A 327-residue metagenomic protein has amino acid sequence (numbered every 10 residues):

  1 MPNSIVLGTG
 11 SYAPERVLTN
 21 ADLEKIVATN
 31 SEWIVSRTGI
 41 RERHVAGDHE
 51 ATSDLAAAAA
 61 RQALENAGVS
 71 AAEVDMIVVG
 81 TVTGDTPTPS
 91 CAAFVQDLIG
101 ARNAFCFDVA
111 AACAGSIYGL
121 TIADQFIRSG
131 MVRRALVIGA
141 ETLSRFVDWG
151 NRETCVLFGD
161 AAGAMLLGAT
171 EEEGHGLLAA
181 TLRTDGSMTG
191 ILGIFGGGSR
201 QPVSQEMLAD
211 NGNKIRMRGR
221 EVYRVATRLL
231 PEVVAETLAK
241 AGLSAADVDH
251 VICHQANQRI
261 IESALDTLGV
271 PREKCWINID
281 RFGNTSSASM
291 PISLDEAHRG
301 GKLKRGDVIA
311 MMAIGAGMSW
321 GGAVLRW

Functional and structural regions predicted by a protein language model:
M1-D48, N151-R224, E232, I314 (+1 more regions): Condensing-enzyme catalytic core mediating Claisen C-C bond formation in acyl metabolism
V6-G8, I34, A63, V74-I77 (+9 more regions): Buried hydrophobic positions in well-ordered alpha/beta secondary-structure cores of metabolic enzymes
S11-Y12, G80-D85, A111-S116, G139-S144 (+4 more regions): Acidic, glycine-rich active-site loops and adjacent beta-strand->loop/helix elements that engage anionic groups
W33-D54, T81-A135, D266-L294: Conserved catalytic cysteine-centered active-site region of acyl-thioester-dependent Claisen-condensing enzymes
A59-D75, E232-D249, A297, G301-K302: Phosphate/pyrophosphate-binding loops at sites that engage ATP/ADP/AMP, CoA/4′-phosphopantetheine, polyphosphate
R128-A162: Flexible, glycine-rich active-site loops centered on histidine and acidic residues that chelate a metal or position
A226-P231, A245, D249-L268: Active-site pocket-lining segment
I292-M312, M318-W327: Catalytic phosphate/nucleotide-handling subdomain of diverse soluble enzymes
